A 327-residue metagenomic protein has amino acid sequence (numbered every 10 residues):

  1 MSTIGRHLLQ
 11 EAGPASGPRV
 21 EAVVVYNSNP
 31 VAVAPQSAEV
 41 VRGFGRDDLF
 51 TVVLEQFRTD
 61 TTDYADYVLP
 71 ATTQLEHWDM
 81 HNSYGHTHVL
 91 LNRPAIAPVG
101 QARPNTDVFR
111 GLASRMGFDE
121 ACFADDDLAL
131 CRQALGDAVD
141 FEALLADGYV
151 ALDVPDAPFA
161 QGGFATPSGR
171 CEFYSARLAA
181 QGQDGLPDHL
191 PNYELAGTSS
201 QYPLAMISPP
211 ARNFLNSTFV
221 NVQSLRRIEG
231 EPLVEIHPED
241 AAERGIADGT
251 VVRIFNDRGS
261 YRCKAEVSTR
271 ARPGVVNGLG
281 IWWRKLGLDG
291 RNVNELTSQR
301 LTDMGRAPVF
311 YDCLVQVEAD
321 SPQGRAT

Functional and structural regions predicted by a protein language model:
M1-D63, T73-M80, L145, V150-R244: Extended redox/cofactor-interaction regions of prokaryotic respiratory oxidoreductases
G5-L9, L90, E172-Y174, A205-S208 (+4 more regions): Residues in well-ordered beta-strands of folded domains
R19-V24, G85-P94, A113: Short acidic (Asp/Glu) and glycine-rich catalytic loops that position anionic groups and cofactors
V40, R46-F50, L54-T59, P94-S114 (+1 more regions): Phosphate/diphosphate-binding loops
D66: Catalytic, metal-anchored helix/loop core of enzyme active sites in primary metabolism
L69: Flexible, acidic/glycine-enriched loop-and-adjacent beta/alpha segments that face the extracytoplasmic/periplasmic side
T72-L75, T87-V99: Short beta-alpha connecting loops at secondary-structure transitions that line or flank enzyme active sites
P98-D147, Q223-E235, E239-T327: Long, contiguous, secondary-structure-rich segments that constitute the structural scaffold of globular domains
